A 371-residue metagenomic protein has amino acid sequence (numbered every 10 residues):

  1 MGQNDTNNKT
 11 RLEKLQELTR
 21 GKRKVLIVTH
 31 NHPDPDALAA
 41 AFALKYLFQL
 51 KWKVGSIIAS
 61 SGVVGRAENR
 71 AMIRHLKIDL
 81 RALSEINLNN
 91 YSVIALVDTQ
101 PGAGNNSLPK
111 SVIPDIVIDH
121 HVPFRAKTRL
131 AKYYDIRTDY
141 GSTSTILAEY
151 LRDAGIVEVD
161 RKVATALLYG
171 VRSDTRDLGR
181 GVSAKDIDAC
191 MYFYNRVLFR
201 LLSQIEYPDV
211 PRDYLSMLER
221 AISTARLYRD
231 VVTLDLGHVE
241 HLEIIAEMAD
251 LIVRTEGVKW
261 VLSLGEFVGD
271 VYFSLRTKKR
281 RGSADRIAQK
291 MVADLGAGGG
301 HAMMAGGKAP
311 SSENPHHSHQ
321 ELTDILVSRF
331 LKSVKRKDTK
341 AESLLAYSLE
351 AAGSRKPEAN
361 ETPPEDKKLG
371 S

Functional and structural regions predicted by a protein language model:
G2-H32, F42-W52, R125-D270, R280 (+2 more regions): A structured phosphate/pyrophosphate-recognition subdomain
K22-L88: Anionic-ligand anchoring segments at beta-strand to alpha-helix junctions in alpha/beta enzyme folds, i.e., glycine
I27, I57-I58, L96, V117 (+1 more regions): Structural beta-sheet core signal
N31, P35-A37, T99, H120 (+1 more regions): Generic detector of well-ordered alpha-helical packing
A37-A40, R70, S107, I245 (+1 more regions): Short, glycine/acidic-enriched capping/hinge loops at junctions between secondary-structure elements
A71-K132: Active-site cofactor/cluster-binding pocket
V268-G298, A302: Nucleotide-binding motor/catalytic cores of P-loop/tubulin-like NTPases across gene-expression machines
